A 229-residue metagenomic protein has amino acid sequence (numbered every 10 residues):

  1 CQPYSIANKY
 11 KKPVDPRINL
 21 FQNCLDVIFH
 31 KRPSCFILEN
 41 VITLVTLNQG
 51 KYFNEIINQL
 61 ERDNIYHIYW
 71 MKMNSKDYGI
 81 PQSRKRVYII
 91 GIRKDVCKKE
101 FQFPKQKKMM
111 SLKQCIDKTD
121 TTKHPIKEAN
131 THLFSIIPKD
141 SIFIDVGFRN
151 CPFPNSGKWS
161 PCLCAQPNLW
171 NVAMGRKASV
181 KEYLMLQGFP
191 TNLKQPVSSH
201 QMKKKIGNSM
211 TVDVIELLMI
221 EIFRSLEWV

Functional and structural regions predicted by a protein language model:
C1-Q2, W170: Acidic catalytic loop of the alpha/beta-hydrolase fold
Q2-C162, R176: Class I S-adenosyl-L-methionine
H124-V229: C-terminal target-recognition/interaction regions appended to catalytic cores
